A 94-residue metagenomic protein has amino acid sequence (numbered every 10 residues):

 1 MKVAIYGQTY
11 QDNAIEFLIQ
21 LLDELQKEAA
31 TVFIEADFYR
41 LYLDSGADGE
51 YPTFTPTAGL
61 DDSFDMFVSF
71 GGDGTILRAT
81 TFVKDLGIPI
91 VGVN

Functional and structural regions predicted by a protein language model:
Q11-N13, R40, T55-N94: Small-residue-rich beta-alpha loop regions that form the catalytic core of phosphotransfer and lipid-active enzymes
L18, G46, A79-V83: Short amphipathic alpha-helical segments
Q20-A30: A short, Lys/Arg-enriched amphipathic alpha-helix followed by its capping loop at the start of a domain
A30-D37: Short internal beta-strands
S45-T57: Active-site regions of enzymes building and remodeling cell-envelope glycoconjugates
